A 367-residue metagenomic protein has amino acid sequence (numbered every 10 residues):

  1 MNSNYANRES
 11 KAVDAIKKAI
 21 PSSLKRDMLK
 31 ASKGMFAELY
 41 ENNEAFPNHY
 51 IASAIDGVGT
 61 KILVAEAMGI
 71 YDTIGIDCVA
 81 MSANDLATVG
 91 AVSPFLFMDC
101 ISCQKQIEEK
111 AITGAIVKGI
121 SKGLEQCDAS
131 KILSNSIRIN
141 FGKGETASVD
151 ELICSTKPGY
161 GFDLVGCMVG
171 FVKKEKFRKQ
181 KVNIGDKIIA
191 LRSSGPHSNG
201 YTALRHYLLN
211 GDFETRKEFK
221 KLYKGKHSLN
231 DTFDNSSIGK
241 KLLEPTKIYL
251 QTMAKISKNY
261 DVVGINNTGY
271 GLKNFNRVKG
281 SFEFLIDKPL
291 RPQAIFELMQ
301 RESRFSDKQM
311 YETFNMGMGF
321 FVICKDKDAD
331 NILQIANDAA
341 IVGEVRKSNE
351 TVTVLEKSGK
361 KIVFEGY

Functional and structural regions predicted by a protein language model:
M1-Y367: Helix-biased detector of long, well-ordered alpha-helical tracts
